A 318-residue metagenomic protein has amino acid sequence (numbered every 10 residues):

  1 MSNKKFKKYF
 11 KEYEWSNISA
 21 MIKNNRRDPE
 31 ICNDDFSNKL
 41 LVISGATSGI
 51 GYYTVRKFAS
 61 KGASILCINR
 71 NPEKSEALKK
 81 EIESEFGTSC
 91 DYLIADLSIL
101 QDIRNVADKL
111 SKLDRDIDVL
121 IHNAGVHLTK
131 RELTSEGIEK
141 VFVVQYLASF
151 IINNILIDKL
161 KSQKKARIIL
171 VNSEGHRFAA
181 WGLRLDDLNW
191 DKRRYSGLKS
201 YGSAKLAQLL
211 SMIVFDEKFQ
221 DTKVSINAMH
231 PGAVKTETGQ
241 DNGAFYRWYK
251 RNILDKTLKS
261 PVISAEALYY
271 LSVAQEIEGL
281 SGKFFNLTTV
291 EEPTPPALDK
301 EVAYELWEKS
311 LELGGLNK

Functional and structural regions predicted by a protein language model:
M1-V42, D108, K112, P296 (+1 more regions): Non-catalytic terminal and boundary segments that flank Rossmann-like NAD(P)-dependent oxidoreductase
W15-S19, I103, A204, A228 (+3 more regions): C-terminal helical subdomain
P29-L66: Canonical Rossmann dinucleotide-binding motif of NAD(H)/NADP(H)-dependent dehydrogenases/reductases, specifically
K61-A77: Conserved glycine-rich Rossmann-like NAD(P)H-binding loop of the short-chain dehydrogenase/reductase
P72, L93-D108: The beta1-alpha1 cofactor-binding region of Rossmann-like NAD(H)/NADP(H)-dependent oxidoreductases
N123-T129: Conserved NAD(P)H cofactor-binding loop of Rossmann-fold oxidoreductase domains
T129-R131, E139-F142, K161, K165-K223 (+1 more regions): Catalytic loop of short-chain dehydrogenase/reductase
Y146-L147: Ankyrin-repeat alpha-helix packing hotspot
